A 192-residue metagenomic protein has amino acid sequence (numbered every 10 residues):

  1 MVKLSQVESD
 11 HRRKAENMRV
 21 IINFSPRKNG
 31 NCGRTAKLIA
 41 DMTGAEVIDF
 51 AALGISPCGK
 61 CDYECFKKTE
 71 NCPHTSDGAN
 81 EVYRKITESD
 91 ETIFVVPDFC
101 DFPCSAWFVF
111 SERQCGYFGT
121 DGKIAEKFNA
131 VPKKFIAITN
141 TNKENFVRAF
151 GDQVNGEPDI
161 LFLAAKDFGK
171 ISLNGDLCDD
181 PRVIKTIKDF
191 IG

Functional and structural regions predicted by a protein language model:
V2-G119, L177-G192: N-terminal beta1-alpha1-beta2 submodule of the flavodoxin-like/Rossmannoid cofactor-binding fold
N29, N142-V147, K170-S172: Short, charged/polar "capping" segments at the starts of alpha-helices and the immediately preceding loops
D49-I55, K127-N129, A164-D167: A short, structured active-site edge motif that brings together acidic residues
E112, Y117-F118, E126-F128, G169-K170: Short, intrinsically disordered/low-complexity patches at protein termini and at juxtamembrane boundaries
K123-L163: Short, glycine-/small-residue-rich phosphate/pyrophosphate-handling segment
G151-G192: Glycine-rich phosphate/pyrophosphate-binding loop and the adjoining helix
